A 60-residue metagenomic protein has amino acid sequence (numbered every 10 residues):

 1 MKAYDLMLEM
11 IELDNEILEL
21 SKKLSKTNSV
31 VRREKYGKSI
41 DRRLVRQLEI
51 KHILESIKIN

Functional and structural regions predicted by a protein language model:
M1-D14, K38: Short, charge/polar-rich alpha-helical segments
A3, I17-L20, S39-N60: Amphipathic alpha-helical coiled-coil segments
M7, V30-V45: Short, charged, amphipathic alpha-helical segments
K22-K35, I59: Charged, low-complexity interaction regions
